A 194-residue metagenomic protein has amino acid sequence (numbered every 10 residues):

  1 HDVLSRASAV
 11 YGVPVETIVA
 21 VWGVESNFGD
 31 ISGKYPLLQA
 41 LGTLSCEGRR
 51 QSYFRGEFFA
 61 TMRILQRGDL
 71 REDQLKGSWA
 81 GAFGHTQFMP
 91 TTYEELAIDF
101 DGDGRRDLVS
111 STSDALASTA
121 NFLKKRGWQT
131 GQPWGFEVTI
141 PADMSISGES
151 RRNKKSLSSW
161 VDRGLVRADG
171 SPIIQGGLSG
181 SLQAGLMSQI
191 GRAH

Functional and structural regions predicted by a protein language model:
H1-S181: Catalytic glycan-binding domains that act on GlcNAc-containing polysaccharides
L182, L186: Extracellular/periplasmic bilobed ligand-binding domains
A193-H194: Conserved small/polar residues in nucleotide/adenosyl-binding loops
